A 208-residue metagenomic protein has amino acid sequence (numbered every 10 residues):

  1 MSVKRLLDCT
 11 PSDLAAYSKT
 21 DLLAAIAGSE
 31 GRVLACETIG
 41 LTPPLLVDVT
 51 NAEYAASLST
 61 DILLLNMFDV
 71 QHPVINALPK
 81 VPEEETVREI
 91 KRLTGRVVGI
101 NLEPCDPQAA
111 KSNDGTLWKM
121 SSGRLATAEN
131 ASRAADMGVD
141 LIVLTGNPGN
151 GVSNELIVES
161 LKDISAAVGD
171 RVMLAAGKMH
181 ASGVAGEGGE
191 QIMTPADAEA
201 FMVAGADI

Functional and structural regions predicted by a protein language model:
M1-I39, V49, E83-P104, S112: N-terminal amphipathic alpha-helix/helix-capping segment at the start of soluble metabolic enzymes
E37-L41, M67-F68: Structural motif
V47-Q71, N76-L78, S112-I208: Alpha/beta enzyme core
P107: Glycine-rich nucleotide/cofactor/substrate-binding loop typically near the N-terminus or early in the first domain
